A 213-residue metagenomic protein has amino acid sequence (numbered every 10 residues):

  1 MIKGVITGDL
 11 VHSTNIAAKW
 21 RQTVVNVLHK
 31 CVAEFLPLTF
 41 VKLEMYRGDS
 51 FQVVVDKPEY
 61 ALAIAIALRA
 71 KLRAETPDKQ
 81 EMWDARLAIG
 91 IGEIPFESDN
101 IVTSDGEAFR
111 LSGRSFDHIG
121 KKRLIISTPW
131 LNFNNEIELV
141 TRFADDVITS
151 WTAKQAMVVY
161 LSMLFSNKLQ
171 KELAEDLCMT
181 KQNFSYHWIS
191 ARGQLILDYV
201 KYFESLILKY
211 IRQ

Functional and structural regions predicted by a protein language model:
M1-Q213: Regulatory and interdomain segments flanking nucleotide-handling catalytic cores in signaling/defense enzymes
